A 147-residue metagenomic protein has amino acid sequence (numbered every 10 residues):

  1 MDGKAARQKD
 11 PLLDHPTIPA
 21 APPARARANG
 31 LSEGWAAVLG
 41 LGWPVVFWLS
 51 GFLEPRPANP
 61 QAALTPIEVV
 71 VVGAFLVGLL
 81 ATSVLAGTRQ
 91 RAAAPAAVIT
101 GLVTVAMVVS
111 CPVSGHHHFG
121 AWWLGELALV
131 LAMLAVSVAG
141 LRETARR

Functional and structural regions predicted by a protein language model:
M1-L49, A139-R146: Cytosolic juxtamembrane helix and N-cap/initiation of the first transmembrane helix
N29-V77: Hydrophobic transmembrane helix segments
E33-V38, A92-I99: Membrane-interfacial loop-to-transmembrane alpha-helix junctions, especially the N-terminal start
G42-S50, G101-S110: Aromatic-anchored segments of alpha-helical transmembrane domains
Q61-V69, H117-A128: Non-cytosolic membrane-interface motifs at loop->transmembrane helix junctions
F75-L80, L129-A139: Hydrophobic cores of alpha-helical transmembrane segments in multi-pass inner/ER membrane proteins, independent
L79-P95, G115: Juxtamembrane helix-break-helix junctions at the cytosolic face of small multi-pass alpha-helical membrane proteins
L102-G125: Membrane-helix boundary connector in multi-pass membrane proteins
